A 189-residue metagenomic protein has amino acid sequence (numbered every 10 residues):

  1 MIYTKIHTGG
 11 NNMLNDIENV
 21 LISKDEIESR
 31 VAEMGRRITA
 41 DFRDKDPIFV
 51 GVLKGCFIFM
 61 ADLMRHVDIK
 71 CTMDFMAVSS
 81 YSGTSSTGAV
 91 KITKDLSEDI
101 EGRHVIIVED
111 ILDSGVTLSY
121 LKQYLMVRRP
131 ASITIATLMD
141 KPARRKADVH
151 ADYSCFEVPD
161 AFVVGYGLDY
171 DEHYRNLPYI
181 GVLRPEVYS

Functional and structural regions predicted by a protein language model:
M1-S189: PRPP-associated nucleotide enzymes
